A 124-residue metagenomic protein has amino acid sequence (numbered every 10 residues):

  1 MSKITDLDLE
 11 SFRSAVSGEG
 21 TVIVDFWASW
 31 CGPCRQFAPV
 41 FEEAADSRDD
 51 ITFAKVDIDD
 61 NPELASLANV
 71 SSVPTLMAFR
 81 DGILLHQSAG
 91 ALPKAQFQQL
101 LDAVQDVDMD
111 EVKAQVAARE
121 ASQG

Functional and structural regions predicted by a protein language model:
K3, W27, T52-A54: Conserved Rossmann-like nucleotide-binding pocket used by diverse enzymes that bind dinucleotide cofactors
I4-V22, P62: A short beta-strand-turn-helix
E19-G20, W27-W30, S72: Short pre-active-site segment immediately N-terminal to redox-active cysteine/selenocysteine motifs in thiol-based
E19-T21, Q36-V56, P62: Conserved helix-turn-beta segment immediately C-terminal to the redox Cys motif in thioredoxin-like folds
F26-V40: Conserved redox-active cysteine motifs that mediate thiol-disulfide chemistry, especially di-cysteine Cys-X(1-2)-Cys
S72, A78-E111: Non-catalytic, surface beta->alpha helical segment in thiol-disulfide oxidoreductase systems
M109-G124: CheY-like receiver
